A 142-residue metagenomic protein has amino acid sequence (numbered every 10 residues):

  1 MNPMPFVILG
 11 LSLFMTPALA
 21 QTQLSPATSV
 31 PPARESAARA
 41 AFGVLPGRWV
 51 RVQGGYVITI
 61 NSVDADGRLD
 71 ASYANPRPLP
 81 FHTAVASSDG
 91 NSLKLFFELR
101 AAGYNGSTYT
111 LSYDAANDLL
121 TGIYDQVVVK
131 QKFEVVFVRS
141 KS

Functional and structural regions predicted by a protein language model:
M1-V7: Bacterial N-terminal signal peptides that target proteins for export
V7-T16: Bacterial N-terminal signal peptides
A18-T22: Boundary at the C-terminal end of the N-terminal hydrophobic targeting segment
L24-A116, T121-S142: Central antiparallel beta-sheet cores of small beta-barrel/beta-sandwich binding domains
